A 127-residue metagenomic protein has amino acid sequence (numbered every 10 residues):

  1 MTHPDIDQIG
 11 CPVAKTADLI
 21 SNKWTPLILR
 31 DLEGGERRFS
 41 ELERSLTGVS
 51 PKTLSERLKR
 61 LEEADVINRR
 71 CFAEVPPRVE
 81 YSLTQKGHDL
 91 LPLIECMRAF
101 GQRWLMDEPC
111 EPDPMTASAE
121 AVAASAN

Functional and structural regions predicted by a protein language model:
M1-Q8, E63, N68, Q85-N127: C-terminal regulatory/oligomerization modules of transcriptional regulators
T2, I6-T53, A64, E74 (+3 more regions): N-terminal helix-turn-helix DNA-binding core of bacterial DNA-binding proteins
R57: Residues within the DNA-recognition helix of helix-turn-helix
R60: Alpha-helical DNA-recognition elements
C71: Extracytosolic and intramembrane catalytic regions of membrane-associated proteins in envelope/secretory systems
